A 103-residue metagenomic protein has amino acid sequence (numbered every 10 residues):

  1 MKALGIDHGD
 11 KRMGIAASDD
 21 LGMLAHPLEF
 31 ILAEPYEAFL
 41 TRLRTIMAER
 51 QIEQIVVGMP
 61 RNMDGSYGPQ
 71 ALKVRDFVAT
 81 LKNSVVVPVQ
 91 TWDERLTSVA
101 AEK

Functional and structural regions predicted by a protein language model:
K2-A3, K11-K103: Phosphate- and other anionic-substrate recognition elements at nucleic-acid/protein interfaces
D7: Conserved catalytic-loop position in the HRD/HxD motif
